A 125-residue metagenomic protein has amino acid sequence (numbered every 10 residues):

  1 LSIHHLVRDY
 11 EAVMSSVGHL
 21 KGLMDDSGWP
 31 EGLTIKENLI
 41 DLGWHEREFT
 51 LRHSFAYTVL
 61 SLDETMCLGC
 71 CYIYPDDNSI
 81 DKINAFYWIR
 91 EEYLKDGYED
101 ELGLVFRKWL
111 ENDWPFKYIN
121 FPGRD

Functional and structural regions predicted by a protein language model:
L1-Y93, L104-V105, W109, D113-D125: GNAT-family acyltransferases
L94-D100: A short acidic/glycine-rich loop-to-helix N-cap element
